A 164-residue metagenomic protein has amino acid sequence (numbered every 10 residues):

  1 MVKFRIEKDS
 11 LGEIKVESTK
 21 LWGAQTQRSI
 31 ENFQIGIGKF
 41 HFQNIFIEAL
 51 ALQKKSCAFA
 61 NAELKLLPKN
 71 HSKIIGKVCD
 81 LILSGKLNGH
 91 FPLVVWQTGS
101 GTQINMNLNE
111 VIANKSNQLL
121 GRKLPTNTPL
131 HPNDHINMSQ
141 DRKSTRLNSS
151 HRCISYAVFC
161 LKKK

Functional and structural regions predicted by a protein language model:
M1-R146: Conserved, well-structured ligand/cofactor-binding cores
K143, L147-K164: Single conserved hydrophobic/aromatic residue that forms the stacking wall/gate of nucleotide- or nucleobase-binding
